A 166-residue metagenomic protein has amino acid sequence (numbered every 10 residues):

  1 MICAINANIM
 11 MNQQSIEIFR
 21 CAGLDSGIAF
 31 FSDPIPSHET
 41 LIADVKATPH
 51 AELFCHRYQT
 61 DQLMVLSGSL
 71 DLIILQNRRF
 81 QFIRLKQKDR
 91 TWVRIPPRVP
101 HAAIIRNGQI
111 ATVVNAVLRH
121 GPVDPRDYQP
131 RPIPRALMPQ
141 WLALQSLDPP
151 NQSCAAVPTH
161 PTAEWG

Functional and structural regions predicted by a protein language model:
I2-K88, W92, G108-G166: Non-catalytic, conserved peripheral segments adjacent to functional cores
R94-V99: Short beta-strand-centered segments at strand-helix junctions
I104-R106: Asparagine-centered strand-capping/turn motif at beta-strand->loop junctions
